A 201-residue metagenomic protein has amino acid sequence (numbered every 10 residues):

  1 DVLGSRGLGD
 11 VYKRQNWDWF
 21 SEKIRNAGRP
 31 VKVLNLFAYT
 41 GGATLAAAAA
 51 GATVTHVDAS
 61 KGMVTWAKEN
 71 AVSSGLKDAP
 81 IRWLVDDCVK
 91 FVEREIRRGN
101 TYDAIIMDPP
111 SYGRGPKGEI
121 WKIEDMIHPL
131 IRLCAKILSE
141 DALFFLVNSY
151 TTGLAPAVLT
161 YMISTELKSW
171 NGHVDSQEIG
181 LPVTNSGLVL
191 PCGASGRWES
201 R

Functional and structural regions predicted by a protein language model:
D1-Y12: Single conserved hydrophobic/aromatic residue that forms the stacking wall/gate of nucleotide- or nucleobase-binding
P30-F37: Conserved class I S-adenosyl-L-methionine
T40-A52: Conserved SAM-binding loop of SAM-dependent methyltransferases across substrates and taxa, primarily the Class I
T53-D58: Conserved SAM-binding motif I beta-strand of class I
K61-M63, V85-V89, Y102-L133: Mobile active-site "lid"/loop adjacent to the S-adenosyl-L-methionine
G62-A104: S-adenosyl-L-methionine
L138-E140: Helix-to-beta-strand junctions that scaffold the AdoMet/dcAdoMet cofactor pocket in Class I SAM-dependent enzymes
A142-R201: C-terminal catalytic and target-recognition region of SAM-dependent MTase-like enzymes, primarily methyltransferases
